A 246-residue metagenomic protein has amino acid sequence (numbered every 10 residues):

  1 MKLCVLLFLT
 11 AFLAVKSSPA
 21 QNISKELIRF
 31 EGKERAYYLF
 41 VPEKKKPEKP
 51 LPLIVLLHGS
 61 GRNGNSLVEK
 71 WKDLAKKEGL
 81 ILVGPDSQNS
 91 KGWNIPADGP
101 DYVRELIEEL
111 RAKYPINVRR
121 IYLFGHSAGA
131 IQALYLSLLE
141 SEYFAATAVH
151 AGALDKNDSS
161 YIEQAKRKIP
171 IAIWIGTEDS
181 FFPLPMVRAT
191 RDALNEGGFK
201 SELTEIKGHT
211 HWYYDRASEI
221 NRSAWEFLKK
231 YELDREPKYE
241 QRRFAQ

Functional and structural regions predicted by a protein language model:
C4-A14: Bacterial N-terminal signal peptides
K16-L53, D98, E105, H126-L136 (+7 more regions): A domain-start/cap signature at the N-terminus of enzymes
I23-E43, E48-I116: Serine-hydrolase catalytic machinery in alpha/beta-hydrolase-like enzymes
L67, R111-K113, R119-R167: Primarily recognizes the serine-hydrolase "nucleophile elbow" in alpha/beta-hydrolase and SGNH/GDSL folds
A172-I175: Short beta-strand/loop motif that positions the catalytic acidic residue of the alpha/beta-hydrolase fold
E178-P183: Acidic catalytic loop of the alpha/beta-hydrolase fold
H209-A217: Catalytic histidine-centered segment of alpha/beta-hydrolase-like enzymes
